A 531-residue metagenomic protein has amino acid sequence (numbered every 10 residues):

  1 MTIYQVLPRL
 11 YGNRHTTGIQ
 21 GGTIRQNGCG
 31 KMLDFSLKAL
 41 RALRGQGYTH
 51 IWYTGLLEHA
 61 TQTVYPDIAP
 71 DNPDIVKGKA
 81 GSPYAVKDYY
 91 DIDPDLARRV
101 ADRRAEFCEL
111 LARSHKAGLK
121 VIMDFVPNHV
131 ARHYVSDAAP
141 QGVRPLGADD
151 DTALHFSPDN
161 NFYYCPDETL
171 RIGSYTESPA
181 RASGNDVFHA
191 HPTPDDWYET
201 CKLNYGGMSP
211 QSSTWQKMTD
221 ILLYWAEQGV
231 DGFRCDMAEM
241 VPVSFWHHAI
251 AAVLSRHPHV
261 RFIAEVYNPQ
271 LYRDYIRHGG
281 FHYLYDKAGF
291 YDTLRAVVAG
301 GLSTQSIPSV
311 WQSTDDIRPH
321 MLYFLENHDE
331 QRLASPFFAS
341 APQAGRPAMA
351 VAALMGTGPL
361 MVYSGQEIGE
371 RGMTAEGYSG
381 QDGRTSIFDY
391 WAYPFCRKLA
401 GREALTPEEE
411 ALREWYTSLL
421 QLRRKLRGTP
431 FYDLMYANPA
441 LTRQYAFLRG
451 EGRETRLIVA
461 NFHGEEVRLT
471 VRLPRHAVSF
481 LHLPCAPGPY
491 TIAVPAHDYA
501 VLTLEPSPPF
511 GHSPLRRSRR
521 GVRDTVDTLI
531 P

Functional and structural regions predicted by a protein language model:
M1-K120, N128, V135-A139, D150 (+2 more regions): N-terminal structural segment of carbohydrate-active enzymes
T2-Y4, I51-Y53, V121-M123, F233 (+3 more regions): Hydrophobic faces of well-ordered beta-strands that scaffold small-molecule active sites in alpha/beta enzyme cores
V6, Y53, Y89, S114 (+9 more regions): Conserved, mostly hydrophobic/aromatic
N13, T17-L33, A85-R104, E199-T214 (+3 more regions): The substrate-binding groove and active-site-proximal loops of carbohydrate-active enzymes, especially glycoside
R14, G18, T61, K77 (+5 more regions): Loop/helix patches that line or flank the sugar-binding groove of alpha-linked glycan CAZymes
H59-V86, P127-P192, R277-L284, A375-F388: Aromatic- and acidic-residue-enriched segments that line the glycan-binding/catalytic groove of carbohydrate-active
G142-P145, A153, N160, D220-L223 (+5 more regions): Active-site-proximal helices and loops of the catalytic beta/alpha 8
G464-P531: C-terminal beta-sandwich/jelly-roll accessory domains of carbohydrate-active enzymes
